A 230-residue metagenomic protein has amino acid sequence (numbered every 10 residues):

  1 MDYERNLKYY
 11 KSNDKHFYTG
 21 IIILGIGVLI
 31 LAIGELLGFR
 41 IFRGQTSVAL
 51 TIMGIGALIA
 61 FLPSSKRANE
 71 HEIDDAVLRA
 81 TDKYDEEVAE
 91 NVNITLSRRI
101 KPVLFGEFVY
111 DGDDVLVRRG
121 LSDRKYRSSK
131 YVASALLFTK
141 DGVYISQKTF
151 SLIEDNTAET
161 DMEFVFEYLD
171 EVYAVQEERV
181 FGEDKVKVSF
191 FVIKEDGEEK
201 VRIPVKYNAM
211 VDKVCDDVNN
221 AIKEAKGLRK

Functional and structural regions predicted by a protein language model:
M1-D75: N-terminal alpha-helical membrane-insertion module
D2-K11, L58, K66-L136: Anionic N-terminal interaction surfaces
F17, E107, V117, K148 (+1 more regions): Extended interaction regions within the primary functional domain
A80-V92, L96, Y173-Q176, V218 (+1 more regions): Hydrophobic, Leu/Ile/Phe/Ala-enriched alpha-helical segments that form helix-helix packing faces
G112, D184-V186: Mature, Sec-exported extracytoplasmic domains of Gram-positive
Y126-D184: Phosphoinositide-binding peripheral membrane targeting modules
V188, V192-K230: Terminal and domain-flanking low-complexity segments
